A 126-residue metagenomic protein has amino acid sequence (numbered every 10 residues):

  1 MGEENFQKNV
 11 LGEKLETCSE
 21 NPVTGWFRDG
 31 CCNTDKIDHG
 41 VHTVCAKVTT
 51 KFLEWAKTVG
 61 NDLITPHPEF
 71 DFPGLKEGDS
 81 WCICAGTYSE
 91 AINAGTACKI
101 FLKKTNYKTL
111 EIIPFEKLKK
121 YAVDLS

Functional and structural regions predicted by a protein language model:
M1-K51, F115, A122-D124: Extended boundary segments
K47-D62: Short, basic/aromatic beta-hairpin or loop at an interaction surface
I64-D71: Short alpha-helix capping/helix-loop boundary micro-motifs
Y88-E111: Short, compositionally biased
N106-S126: Glycine- and charge-enriched low-complexity intrinsically disordered segments
